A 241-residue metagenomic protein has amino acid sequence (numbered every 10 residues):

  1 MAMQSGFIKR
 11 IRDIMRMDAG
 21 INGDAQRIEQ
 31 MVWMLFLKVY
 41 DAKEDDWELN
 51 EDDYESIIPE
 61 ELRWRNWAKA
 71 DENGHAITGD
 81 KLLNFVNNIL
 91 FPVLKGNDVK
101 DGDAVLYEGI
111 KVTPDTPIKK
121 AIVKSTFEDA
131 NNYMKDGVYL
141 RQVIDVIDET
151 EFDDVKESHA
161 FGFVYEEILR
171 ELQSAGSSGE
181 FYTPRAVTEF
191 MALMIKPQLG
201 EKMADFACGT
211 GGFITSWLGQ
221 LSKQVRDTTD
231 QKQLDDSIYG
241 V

Functional and structural regions predicted by a protein language model:
M1-L199: Non-catalytic, mostly N-terminal accessory regions of nucleic-acid modification and defense proteins
S177-V241: Conserved S-adenosyl-L-methionine
